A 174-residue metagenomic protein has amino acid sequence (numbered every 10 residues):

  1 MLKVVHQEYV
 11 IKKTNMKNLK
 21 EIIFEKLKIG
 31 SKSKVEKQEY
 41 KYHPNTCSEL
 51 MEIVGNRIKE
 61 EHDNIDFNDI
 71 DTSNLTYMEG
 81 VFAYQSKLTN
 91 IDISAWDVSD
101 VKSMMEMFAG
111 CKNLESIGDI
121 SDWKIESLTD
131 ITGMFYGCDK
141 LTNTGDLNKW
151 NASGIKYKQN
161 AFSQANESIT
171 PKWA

Functional and structural regions predicted by a protein language model:
V4: Extracellular cell-wall/glycan-interacting regions and their flexible linkers
N15-A174: Negatively charged
